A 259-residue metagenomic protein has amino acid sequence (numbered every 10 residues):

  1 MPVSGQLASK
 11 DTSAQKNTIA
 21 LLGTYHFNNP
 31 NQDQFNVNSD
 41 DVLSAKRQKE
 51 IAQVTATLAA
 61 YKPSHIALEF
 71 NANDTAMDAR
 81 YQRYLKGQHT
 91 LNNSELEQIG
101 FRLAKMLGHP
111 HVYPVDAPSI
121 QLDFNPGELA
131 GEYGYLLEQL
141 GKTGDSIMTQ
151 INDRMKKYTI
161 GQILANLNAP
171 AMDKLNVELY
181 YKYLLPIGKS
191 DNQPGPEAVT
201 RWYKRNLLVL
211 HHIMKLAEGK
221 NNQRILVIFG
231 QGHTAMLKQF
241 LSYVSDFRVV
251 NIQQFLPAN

Functional and structural regions predicted by a protein language model:
M1-A14: Bacterial Sec-dependent N-terminal signal peptides
H26-N28, A72-T75, P118-L122, Q231-T234: Solvent-exposed loop/turn segments at secondary-structure junctions within structured extracellular/periplasmic domains
H26-R47: Acidic/histidine-rich helix-loop elements that form or flank divalent-metal/phosphate-binding sites at the catalytic
L43-T55, L85: N-terminal post-signal-peptidase region of extra-cytosolic proteins
I51-A60, N73-Y81: Post-signal peptide N-terminal segment of secreted/secretory-pathway proteins
K62-L68: Proline-aspartate-enriched helix->loop->beta-strand connector
R80-A217: Hydrophobic, often amphipathic alpha-helical segments used for membrane interaction and targeting
V199-N259: A cross-kingdom marker for long, charged
